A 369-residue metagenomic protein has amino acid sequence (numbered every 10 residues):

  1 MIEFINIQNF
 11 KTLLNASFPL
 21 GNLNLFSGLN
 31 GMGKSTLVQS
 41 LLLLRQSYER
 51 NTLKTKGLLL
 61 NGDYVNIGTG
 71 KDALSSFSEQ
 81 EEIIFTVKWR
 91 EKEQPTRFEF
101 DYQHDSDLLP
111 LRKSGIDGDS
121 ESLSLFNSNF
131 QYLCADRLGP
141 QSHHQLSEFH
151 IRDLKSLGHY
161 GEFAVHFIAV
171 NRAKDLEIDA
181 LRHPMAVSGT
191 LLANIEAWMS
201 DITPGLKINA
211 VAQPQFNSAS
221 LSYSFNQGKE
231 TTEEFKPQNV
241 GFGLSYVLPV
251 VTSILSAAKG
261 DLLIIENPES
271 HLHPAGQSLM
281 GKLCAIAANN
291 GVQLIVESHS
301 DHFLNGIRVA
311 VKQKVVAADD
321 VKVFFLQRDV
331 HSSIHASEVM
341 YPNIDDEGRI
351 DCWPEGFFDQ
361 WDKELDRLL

Functional and structural regions predicted by a protein language model:
M1-K56, N61, G70, N217-L369: Switch/communication elements of ASCE P-loop NTPase nucleotide-binding domains
S47-P249, S253, A258, M340-L369: Phosphate-coordinating catalytic segments in nucleotide- and nucleic-acid-processing enzymes
